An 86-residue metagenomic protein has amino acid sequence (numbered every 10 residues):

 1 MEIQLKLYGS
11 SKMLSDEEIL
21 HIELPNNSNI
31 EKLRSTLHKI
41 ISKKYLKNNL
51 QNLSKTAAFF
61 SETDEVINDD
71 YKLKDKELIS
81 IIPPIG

Functional and structural regions predicted by a protein language model:
M1-G86: Ubiquitin-like/PB1-type beta-grasp interaction modules and other compact soluble beta-rich domains
